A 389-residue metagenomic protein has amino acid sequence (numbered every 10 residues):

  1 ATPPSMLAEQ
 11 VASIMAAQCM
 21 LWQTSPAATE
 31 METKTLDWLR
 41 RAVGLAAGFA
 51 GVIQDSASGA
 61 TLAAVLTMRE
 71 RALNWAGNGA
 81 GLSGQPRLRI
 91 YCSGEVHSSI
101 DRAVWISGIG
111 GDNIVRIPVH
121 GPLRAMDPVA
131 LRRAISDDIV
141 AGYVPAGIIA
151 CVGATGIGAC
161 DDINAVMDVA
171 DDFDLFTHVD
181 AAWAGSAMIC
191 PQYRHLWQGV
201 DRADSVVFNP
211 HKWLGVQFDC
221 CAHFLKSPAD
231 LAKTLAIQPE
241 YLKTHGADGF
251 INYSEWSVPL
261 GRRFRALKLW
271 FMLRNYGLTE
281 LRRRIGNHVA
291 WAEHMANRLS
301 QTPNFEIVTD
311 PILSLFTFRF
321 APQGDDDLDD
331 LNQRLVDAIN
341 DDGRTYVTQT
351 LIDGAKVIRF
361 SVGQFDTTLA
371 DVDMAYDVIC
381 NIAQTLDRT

Functional and structural regions predicted by a protein language model:
A1-G48, N340-T345, I358-F365, M374-I379: N-terminal entrance/gating region of PLP-dependent enzymes' catalytic architecture
E30-K34, W38, R283-H294, R298 (+2 more regions): A non-catalytic, amphipathic alpha-helix used as a structural packing/dimerization or gating element in enzyme scaffolds
A47-G48, Q85, T309-S314, L351-V357: Short Gly/Ser/Thr- and Asp/Glu-enriched loop/turn motifs at secondary-structure junctions
F49, P303-I307, R344-Q349: A short linear hydrophobic-aromatic micro-motif
S56, A60-D230: Conserved PLP-enzyme active-site core in the AAT-like
A154, F173, Q198-P303: Active-site C-terminal subdomain of aminotransferase-like
L273, T317-D326, R344-D373: Conserved PLP-binding active-site segment of the aspartate aminotransferase-like
I307-I339: Conserved PLP-binding catalytic core of the aspartate aminotransferase-like
